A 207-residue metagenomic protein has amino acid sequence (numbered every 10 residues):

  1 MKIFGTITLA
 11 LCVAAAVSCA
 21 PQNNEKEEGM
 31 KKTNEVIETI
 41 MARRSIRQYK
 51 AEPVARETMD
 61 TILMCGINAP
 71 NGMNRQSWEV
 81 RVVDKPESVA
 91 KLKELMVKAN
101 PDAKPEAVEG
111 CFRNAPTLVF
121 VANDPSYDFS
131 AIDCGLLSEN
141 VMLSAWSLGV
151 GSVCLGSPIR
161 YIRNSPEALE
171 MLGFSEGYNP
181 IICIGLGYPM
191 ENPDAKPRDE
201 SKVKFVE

Functional and structural regions predicted by a protein language model:
M1-G5: Positively charged n-region of N-terminal signal peptides that target proteins for export
T8-A16: Bacterial N-terminal signal peptides
S18-E207: Acidic, surface-exposed loops and disordered segments
